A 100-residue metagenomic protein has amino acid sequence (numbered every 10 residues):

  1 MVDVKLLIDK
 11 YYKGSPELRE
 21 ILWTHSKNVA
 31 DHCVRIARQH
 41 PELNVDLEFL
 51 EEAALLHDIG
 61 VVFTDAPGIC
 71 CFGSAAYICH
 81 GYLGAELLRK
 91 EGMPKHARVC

Functional and structural regions predicted by a protein language model:
M1-L7, L55, M93: Short coil-to-beta-strand
V2-H25, G60-G73: Active-site flanking loop/helix segments enriched in acidic
P16-R19, H40-N44: Residues at alpha-helix boundaries and short interhelical turns
N28-R35, Q39-H40: A positional/architectural concept
E42-C100: Divalent metal-dependent catalytic cores for phosphoryl transfer on phosphate-bearing substrates
